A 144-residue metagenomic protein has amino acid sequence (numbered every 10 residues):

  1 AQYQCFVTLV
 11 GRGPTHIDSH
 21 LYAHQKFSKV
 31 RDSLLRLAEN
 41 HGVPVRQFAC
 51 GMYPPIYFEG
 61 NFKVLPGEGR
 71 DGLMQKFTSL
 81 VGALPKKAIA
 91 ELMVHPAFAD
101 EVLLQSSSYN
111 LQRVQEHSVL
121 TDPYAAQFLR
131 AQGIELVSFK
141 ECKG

Functional and structural regions predicted by a protein language model:
A1-T78, G82-P85: Catalytic domains of cell-wall/extracellular-matrix polysaccharide-remodeling enzymes, centered on de-N-acetylation
L9-R12, A99-L103: Short amphipathic alpha-helical segments, especially helix-boundary/capping motifs
I17, L92, L129: Conserved, mostly hydrophobic/aromatic
Y22, A97, I134: Residue-level marker of positions within ordered structural domains that often coincide with functionally constrained
N40, F48, S106-G144: C-terminal domain-boundary segment and adjacent tail
Y57-E59, D100-S108: Histidine/acidic-residue-rich catalytic or RNA/ligand-binding cores of hydrolases and nuclease-related proteins
K86-A90: A short pocket-lining beta-strand/turn micro-motif at the edge of beta-sheets
E91-A99: Short acidic/histidine-rich active-site segments
